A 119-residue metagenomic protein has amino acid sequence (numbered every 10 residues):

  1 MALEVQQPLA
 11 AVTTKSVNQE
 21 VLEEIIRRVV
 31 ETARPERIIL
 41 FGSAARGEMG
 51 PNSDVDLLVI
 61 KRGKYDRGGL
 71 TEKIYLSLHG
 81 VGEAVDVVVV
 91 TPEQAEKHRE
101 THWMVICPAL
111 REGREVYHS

Functional and structural regions predicted by a protein language model:
M1-R37, A45-P51, K61-S119: Catalytic core of pol beta-like nucleotidyltransferases
D56-I60: Short beta-strand->loop micro-motif that forms the acidic, two-metal-ion catalytic signature in nucleotide-processing
